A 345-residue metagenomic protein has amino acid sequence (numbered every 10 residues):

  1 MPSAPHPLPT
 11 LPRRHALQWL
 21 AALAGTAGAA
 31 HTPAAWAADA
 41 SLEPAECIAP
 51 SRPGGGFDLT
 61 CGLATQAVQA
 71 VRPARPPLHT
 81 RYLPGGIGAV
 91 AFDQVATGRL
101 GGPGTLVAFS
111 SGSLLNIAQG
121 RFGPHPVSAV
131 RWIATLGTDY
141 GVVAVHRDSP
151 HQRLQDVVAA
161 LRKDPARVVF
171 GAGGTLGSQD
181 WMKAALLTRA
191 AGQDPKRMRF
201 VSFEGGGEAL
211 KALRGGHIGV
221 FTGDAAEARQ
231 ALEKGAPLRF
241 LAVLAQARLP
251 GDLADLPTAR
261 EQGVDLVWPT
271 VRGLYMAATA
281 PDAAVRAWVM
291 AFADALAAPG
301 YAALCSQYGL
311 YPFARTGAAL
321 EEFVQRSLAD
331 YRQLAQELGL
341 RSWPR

Functional and structural regions predicted by a protein language model:
S3-A24: N-terminal secretory signal peptides and thylakoid transit peptides that target proteins across membranes
A29-T32: N-terminal signal peptide c-region/cleavage motif recognized by signal peptidases
W36-V127, L176, G192-V220, A314 (+1 more regions): N-terminal (or domain-start) structured segment
L42-P44, D282-R345: An extracytoplasmic/periplasmic, membrane-proximal ligand-sensing/linker region
P84, R167, A172-L256: Ligand-binding pocket segment of bilobal, Venus flytrap-like solute-binding proteins
Q94-T105, I117-E208, A259, V271-L304: Hinge/capping helix and adjacent helix->loop/strand transition within the periplasmic-binding protein
E227-A297, R326: C-terminal lobe and pocket-closing loops of periplasmic/extracytoplasmic Venus-flytrap solute-binding proteins
